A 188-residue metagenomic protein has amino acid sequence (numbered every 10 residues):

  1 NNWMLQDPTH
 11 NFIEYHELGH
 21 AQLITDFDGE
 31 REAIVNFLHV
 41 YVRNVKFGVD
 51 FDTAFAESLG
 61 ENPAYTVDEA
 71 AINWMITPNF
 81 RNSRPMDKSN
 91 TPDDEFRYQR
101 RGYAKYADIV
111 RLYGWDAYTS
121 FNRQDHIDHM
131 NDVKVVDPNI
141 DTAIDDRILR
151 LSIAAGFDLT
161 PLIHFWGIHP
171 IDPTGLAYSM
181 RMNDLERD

Functional and structural regions predicted by a protein language model:
N1-R111: Catalytic cores of extracellular degradative/oxidative enzymes
D7, G48, D132-K134, P138 (+2 more regions): Short, flexible coil/linker elements and helix-boundary hinge sites characteristic of intrinsically disordered
A21, V45, V49, Q124-H129 (+1 more regions): A short secondary-structure junction motif
L38, S120-I127, F165-H169: Short acidic/histidine-centered micro-motifs embedded in hydrophobic/aromatic stretches that mark compact functional
N44-A54, V110-N122, S152-H164: Structural helix-adjacent loops and short alpha-helical linkers that scaffold large soluble proteins
M86-D93, M130-V136, N183-R187: Surface-exposed intrinsically disordered loops and tails
D94-Y98, G102, Y106-I148: Gly/Ser/Thr/Ala-enriched C-terminal appendages of enzymes
N139-D188: Beta/coil-rich, acidic/histidine-enriched accessory regions frequently appended to metallopeptidases
